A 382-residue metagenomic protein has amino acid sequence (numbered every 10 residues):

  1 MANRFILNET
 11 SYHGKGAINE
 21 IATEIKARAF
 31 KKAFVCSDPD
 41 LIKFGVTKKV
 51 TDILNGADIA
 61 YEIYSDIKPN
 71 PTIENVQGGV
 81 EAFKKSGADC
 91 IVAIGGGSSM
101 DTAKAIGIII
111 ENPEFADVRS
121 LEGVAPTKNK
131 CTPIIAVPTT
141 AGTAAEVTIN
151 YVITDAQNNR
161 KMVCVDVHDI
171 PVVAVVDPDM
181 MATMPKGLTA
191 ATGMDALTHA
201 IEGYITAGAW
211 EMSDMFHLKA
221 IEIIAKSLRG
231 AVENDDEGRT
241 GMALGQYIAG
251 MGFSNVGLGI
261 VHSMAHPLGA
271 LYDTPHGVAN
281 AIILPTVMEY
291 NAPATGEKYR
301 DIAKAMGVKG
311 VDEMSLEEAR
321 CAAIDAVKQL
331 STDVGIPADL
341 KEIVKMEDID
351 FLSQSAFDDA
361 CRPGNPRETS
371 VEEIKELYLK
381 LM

Functional and structural regions predicted by a protein language model:
M1-Y64: An N-terminal, well-structured beta->alpha segment
I18-I21, K43-V46, I73-V76, S99-A103 (+3 more regions): Short glycine/serine/threonine-rich phosphate/pyrophosphate-binding segments that cradle anionic phosphate groups
I42-F115, R229-R239: N-terminal small/polar loop signature for handling phosphorylated ligands or for N-terminal nucleophile
E74-D179: Glycine/threonine-rich beta-strand-loop-alpha-helix active-site module that forms ligand/phosphate-binding
N150-V256: Carboxylate- and glycine-rich phosphate/diphosphate-binding segment that chelates Mg2+/Mn2+
P267-M306: Catalytic phosphate/nucleotide-handling subdomain of diverse soluble enzymes
Y299, K309-M382: C-terminal charged capping/lid subdomain of soluble metabolic enzymes
